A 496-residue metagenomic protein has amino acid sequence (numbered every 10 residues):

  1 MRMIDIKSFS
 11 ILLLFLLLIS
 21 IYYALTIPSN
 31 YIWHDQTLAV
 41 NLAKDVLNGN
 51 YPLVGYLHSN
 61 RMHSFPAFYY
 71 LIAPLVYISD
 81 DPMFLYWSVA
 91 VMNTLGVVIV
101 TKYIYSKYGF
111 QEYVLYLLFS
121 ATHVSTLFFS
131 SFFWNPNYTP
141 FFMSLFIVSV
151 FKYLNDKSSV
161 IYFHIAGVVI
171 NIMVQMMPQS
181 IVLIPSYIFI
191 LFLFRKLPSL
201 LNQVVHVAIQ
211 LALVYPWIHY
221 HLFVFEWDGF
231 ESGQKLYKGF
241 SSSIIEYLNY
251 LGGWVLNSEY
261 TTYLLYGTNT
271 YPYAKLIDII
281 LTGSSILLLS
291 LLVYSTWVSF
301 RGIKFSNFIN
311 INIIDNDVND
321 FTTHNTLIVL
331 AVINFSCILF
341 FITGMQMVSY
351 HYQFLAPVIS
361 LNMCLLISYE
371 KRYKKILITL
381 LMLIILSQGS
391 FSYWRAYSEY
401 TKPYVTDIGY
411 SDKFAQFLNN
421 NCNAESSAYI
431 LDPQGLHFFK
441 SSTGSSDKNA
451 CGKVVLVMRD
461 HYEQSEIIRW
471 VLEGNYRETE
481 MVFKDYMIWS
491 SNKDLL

Functional and structural regions predicted by a protein language model:
L12-L13, I161, I367-R395: Signature aromatic-anchored transmembrane alpha helix within multi-pass, membrane-resident enzymes that catalyze glycan
L17, W87-G109, S144-L145, S149 (+1 more regions): Transmembrane-helix motifs of polytopic, lipid-linked glycan transferases
Y22, T37-H63, A67-Y70: Extracytosolic helix-loop segments that constitute the early lumenal/periplasmic catalytic or substrate-binding loops
L42, P185-I188, L197-W297: Transmembrane-lumen/periplasm boundary regions of multi-pass, lipid-linked membrane glycan transferases
F128-Y138: Short acidic/glycine- and proline-prone juxtamembrane loop motifs at membrane-interface regions of multi-pass membrane
F129-S130, V182, N325-A331, I342-R372: Hydrophobic/aromatic-rich transmembrane helices and adjacent perimembrane loops
Y162-M177, A212, C337: Membrane-interface alpha helices of multi-pass inner-membrane proteins
I384-N421, D432-T443: Membrane-proximal, lumen/periplasm-facing interface regions of secretory-pathway glyco- and lipid-modifying enzymes
